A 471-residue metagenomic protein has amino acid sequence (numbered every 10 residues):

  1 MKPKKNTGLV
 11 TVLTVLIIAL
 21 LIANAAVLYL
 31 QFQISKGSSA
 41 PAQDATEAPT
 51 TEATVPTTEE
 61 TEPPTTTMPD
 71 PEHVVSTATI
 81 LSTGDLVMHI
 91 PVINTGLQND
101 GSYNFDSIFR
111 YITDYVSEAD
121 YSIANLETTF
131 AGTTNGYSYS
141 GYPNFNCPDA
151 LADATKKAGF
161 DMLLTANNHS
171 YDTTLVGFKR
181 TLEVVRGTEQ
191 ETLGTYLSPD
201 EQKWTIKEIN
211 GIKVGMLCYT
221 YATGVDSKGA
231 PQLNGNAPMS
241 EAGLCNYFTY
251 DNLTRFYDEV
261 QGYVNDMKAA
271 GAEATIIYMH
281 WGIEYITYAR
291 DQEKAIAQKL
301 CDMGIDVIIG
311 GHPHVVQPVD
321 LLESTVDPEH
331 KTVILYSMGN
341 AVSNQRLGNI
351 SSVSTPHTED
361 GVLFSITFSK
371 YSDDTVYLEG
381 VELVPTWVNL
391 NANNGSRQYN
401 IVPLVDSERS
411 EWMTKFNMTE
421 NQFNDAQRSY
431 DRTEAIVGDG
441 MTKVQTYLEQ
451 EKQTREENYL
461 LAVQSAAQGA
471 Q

Functional and structural regions predicted by a protein language model:
M1-T7: N-terminal targeting leaders characterized by basic, low-complexity, disordered sequences that direct proteins
K2, V12-K36, E52, E59-Q471: Acidic, metal/ion-coordinating pockets
F32-A48: Ser/Thr/Pro/Gly-rich low-complexity linker/stalk segments immediately outside membranes or between
Q43, E47, E52-E59: Long, compositionally biased stalk/linker segments that flank transmembrane helices or precede globular domains
